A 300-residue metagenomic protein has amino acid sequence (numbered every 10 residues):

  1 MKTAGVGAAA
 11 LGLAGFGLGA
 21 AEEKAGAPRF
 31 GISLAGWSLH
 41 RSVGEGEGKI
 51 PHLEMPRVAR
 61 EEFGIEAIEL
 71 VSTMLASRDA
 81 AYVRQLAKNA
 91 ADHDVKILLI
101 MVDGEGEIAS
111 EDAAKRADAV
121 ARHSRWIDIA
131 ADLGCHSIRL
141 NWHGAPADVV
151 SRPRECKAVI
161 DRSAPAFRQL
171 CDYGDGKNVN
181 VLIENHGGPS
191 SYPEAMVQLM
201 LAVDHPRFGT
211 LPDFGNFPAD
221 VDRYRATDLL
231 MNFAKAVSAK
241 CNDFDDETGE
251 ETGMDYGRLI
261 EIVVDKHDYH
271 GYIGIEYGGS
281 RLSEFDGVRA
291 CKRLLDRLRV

Functional and structural regions predicted by a protein language model:
M1-G64, S190-V300: Histidine-acidic metal/acid-base catalytic patches
G5, G12, G17, E22-F30 (+5 more regions): Active-site acidic/histidine proton-transfer and metal-coordination neighborhood in alpha/beta enzyme cores
I50-L53, R78-A91, T252: Glycine-rich, positively charged N-terminal anion/phosphate-binding segment
E66, K96, H136, H270-G271: Short acidic/polar active-site loop segments enriched in Thr and Asp
A67-E69, L99, R139, L182 (+2 more regions): Conserved beta-strand positions in the central sheet of alpha/beta enzyme cores
E69-L86, W142-D148: Glycine-rich, proline-tolerant flexible connector loops at the mouths of alpha/beta enzymes
L70-S72, W142, I183-N185, F214 (+2 more regions): Short glycine-centered, acidic/aromatic-flanked micro-motifs in structured strand/loop junctions that mark active-site
A76-L86, D112-R116, S283-G287: Metal-dependent catalytic neighborhoods of phosphoester/phosphodiester hydrolases
